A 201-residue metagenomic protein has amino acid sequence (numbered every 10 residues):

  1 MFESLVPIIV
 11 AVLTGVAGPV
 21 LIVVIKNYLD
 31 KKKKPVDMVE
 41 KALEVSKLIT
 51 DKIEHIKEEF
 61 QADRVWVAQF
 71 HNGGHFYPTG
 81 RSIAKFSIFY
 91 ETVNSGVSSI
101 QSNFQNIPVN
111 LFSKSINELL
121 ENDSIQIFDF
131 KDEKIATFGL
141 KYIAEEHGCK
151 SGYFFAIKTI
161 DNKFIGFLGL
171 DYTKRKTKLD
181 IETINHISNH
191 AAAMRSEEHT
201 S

Functional and structural regions predicted by a protein language model:
M1-L13: Feature marks short, highly hydrophobic, charge-poor N-terminal signal-anchor/signal peptide-like helices that anchor
V10, P19-S95: Intrinsically disordered, low-complexity terminal regulatory regions
V12-G15, P19, V23, R64 (+3 more regions): Short hydrophobic/aromatic beta-strand element in the GNAT-like acyltransferase core that lines or flanks the acyl-donor
V45-K52, V109-S113, N185-S188: Well-ordered, non-membrane alpha-helical segments in soluble/globular domains
H71, P78-S102, L111-I116, Y153 (+3 more regions): Tryptophan-centric aromatic hotspots in well-structured domains and transmembrane helices
S87-H147: Regulatory sensory and allosteric helical modules in signal-transduction proteins and certain transcription factors
K150-T159: A short, aliphatic-rich beta-strand micro-motif
G166-S201: Juxtadomain coupling helices with adjacent low-complexity linkers
